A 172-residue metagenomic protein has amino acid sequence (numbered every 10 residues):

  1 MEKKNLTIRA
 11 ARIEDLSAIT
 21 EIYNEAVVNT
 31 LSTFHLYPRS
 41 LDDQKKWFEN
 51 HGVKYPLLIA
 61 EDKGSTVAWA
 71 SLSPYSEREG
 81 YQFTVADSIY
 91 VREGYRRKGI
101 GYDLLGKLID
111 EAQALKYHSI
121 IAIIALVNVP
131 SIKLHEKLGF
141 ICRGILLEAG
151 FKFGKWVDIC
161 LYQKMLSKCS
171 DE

Functional and structural regions predicted by a protein language model:
T7-I19: A short beta-loop-alpha structural element at the N-terminal edge of CoA-dependent acyl/N-acetyltransferase catalytic
L16, T20-W47: Conserved GNAT-fold acetyl-CoA-binding loop/helix
P38-G94, L105-G106, M165-S167: Acetyl-CoA-dependent GNAT
S65-W69, P130, W156: Glycine-rich acetyl-CoA-binding "A-motif" of GNAT/NAT acetyltransferases
R97-D110, K133-K137: Conserved acetyl-CoA-binding loop-helix of GNAT-fold acetyltransferases
A112-I124: Conserved GNAT acetyl-CoA-binding A-motif
I121-I124, I141-D158, S167: Conserved catalytic-core motifs of GNAT/GCN5-like acyltransferases
A122-I132: Conserved beta-strand-loop-alpha-helix junction that forms the acyl-donor binding cleft
